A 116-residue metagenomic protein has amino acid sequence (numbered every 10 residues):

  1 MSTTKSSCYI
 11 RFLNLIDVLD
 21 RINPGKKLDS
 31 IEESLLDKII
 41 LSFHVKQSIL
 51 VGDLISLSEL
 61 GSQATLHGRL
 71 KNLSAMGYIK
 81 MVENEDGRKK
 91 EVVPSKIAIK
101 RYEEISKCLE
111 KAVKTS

Functional and structural regions predicted by a protein language model:
M1-K27: N-terminal leader segment of winged-helix/HTH proteins
S2-K5, L50-S56, R101-E103: Anionic, Ser/Thr-rich low-complexity intrinsically disordered regions
R11, L19-D20, K100-S116: Amphipathic alpha-helical dimerization/coiled-coil segments that flank or bridge DNA-binding/regulatory modules
R21-G61: N-terminal helix-turn-helix DNA-binding core of bacterial DNA-binding proteins
L60-A75: Short amphipathic alpha-helical interaction segments
S74-N84: A short, conserved structural fragment
N84-K107: Short, cationic-aromatic polyanion-contact patches
